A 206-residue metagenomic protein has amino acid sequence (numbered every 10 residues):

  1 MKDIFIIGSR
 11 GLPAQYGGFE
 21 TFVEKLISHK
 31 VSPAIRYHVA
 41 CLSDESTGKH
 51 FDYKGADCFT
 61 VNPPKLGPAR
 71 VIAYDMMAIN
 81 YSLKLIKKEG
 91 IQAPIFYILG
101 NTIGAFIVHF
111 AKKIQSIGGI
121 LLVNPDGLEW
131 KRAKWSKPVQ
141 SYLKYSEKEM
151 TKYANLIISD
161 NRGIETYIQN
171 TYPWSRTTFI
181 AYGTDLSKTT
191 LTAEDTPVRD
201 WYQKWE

Functional and structural regions predicted by a protein language model:
M1-D44, E89-I91: N-terminal subdomain of nucleotide-sugar transferases
C41, A73, I98, I158-S159: Short beta-strand scaffold positions
G55-N80, A133-V139: A short, charged, and often flexible helix/loop element on the N-terminal side of the glycosyltransferase catalytic
I72-L83, A93-D126: An aromatic- and histidine-rich active-site surface loop
E129-K134, K188: A short acidic, helix-capping loop that chelates divalent metal ions and anchors anionic groups
V139-I157: Membrane-proximal helix-turn-helix segments that form the acceptor-binding/catalytic region of lipid-linked
G163, G183: Carbohydrate-associated surface elements
T190-E206: A short helix/loop element that forms part of the nucleotide-sugar donor recognition site in Leloir-type
